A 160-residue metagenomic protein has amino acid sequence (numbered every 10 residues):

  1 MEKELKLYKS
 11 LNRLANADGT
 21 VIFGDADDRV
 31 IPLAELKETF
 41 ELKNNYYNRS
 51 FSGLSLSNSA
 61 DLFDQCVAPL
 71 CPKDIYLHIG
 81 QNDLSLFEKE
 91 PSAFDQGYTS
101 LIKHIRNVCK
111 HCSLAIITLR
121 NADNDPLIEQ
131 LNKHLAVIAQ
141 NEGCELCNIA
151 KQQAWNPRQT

Functional and structural regions predicted by a protein language model:
M1-Q96, P126-E129: Conserved SGNH/GDSL esterase-like catalytic core that processes O-acyl groups on lipids and polysaccharides
G24, S50-S52, T118, A150-Q153: Residues at the C-termini of beta-strands that transition into short coil/loop
Y47, L56, C71-K73, I102 (+3 more regions): Residue-level detection of beta-strand scaffold positions
H78-L84, H104-Q130: Active-site segments of SGNH/GDSL-like serine hydrolases that catalyze O-acetyl group transfer/hydrolysis on lipids
S92-I117, H134-C144: Charged, glycine-enriched surface loops/patches that mediate electrostatic binding to polyanionic ligands
N121-T160: Catalytic His-Asp segment of secreted/periplasmic serine-dependent ester chemistry enzymes
